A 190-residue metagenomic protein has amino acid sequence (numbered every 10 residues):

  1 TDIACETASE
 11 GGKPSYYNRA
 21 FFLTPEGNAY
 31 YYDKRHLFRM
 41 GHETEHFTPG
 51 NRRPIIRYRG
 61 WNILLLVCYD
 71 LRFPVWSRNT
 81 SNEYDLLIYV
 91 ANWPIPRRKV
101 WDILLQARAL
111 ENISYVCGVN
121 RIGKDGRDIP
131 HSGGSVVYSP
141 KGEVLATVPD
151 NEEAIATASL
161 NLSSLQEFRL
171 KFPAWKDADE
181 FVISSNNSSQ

Functional and structural regions predicted by a protein language model:
T1, F22, L65, V116-G118 (+1 more regions): Structural beta-sheet core signal
T1-A8, I113, V119-N120: Short, conserved loop-to-beta-strand elements that form functional interface hotspots
A4-E6, R39, P94: Residue-level marker for beta-strand->alpha-helix junctions and adjacent short loops that shape enzyme
T7, L23-E26, S139-K141: Short acidic-glycine loop/turn motifs at beta-strand connectors
S9-S15, G126-I129: Short loop/turn motifs at secondary-structure junctions and domain boundaries
G11-N82, P96-I103, E167-A174, S184: Active-site catalytic loop in hydrolytic enzyme cores
Y31, I55, R121-Q190: C-terminal beta-strand edge segments of enzyme domains
R72-I155: CN hydrolase (nitrilase-like) catalytic-core segments centered on the catalytic cysteine and neighboring Lys/Glu
